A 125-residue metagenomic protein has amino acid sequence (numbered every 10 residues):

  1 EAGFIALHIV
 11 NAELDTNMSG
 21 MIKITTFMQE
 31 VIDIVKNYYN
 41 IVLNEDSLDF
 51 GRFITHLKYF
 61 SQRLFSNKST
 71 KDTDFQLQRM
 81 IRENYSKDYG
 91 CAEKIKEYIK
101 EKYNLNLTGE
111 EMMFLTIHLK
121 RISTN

Functional and structural regions predicted by a protein language model:
E1-N125: A cross-family "folded-core" feature that marks the main globular domain of proteins
